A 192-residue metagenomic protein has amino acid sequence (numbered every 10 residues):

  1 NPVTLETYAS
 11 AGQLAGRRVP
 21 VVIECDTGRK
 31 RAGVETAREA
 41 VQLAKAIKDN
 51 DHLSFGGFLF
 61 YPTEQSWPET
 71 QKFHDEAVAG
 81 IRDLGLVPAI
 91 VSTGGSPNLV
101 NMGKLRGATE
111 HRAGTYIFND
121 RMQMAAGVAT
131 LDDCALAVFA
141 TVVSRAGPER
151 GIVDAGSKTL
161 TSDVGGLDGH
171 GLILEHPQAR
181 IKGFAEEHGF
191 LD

Functional and structural regions predicted by a protein language model:
N1-V3: Catalytic beta/alpha-barrel core
A11-P20, E24-C134: Active-site loop/helix belt of alpha/beta enzymes
P20, A137-F139, H188: Broad gene-expression machinery/nucleic-acid interaction feature
N98-H176: Active-site loop ensemble at the mouth of alpha/beta enzyme cores that anchors a bound cofactor
G151-D154, E187-D192: A generic structural motif
E175-F190: Short, basic/aromatic beta-hairpin or loop at an interaction surface
